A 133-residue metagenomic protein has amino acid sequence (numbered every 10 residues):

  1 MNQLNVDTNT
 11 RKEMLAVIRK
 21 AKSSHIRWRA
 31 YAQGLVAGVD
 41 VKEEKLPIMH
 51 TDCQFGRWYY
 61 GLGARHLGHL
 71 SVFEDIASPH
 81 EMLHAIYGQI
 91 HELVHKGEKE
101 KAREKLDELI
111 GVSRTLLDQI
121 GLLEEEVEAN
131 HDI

Functional and structural regions predicted by a protein language model:
M1-I133: N-terminal membrane-sensor/transducer module of prokaryotic signaling receptors
